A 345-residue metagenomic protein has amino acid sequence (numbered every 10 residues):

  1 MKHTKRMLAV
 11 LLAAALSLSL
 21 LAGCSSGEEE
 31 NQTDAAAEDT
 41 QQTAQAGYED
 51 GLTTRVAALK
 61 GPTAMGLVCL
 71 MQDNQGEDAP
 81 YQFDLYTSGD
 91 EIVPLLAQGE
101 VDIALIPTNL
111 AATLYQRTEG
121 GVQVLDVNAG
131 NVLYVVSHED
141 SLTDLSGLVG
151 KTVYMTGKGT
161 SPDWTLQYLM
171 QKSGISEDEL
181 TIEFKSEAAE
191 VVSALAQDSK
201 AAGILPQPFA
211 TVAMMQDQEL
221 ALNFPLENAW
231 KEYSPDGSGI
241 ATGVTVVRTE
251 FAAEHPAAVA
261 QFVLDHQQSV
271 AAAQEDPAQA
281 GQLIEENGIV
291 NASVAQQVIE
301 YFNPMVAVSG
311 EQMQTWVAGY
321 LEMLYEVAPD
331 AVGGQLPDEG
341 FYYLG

Functional and structural regions predicted by a protein language model:
M1-L11: Bacterial N-terminal signal peptides that target proteins for export
S19-G23: C-terminal motif of bacterial Sec signal peptides marking the signal peptidase cleavage site
S25-E28: Bacterial signal peptide processing site
D34-E177, T181-F184, Q207, A221-F224: Short, glycine-/small- and polar/acidic-enriched structural segments that line small-molecule recognition paths
N74-D78, G150, E227-S238, M305-Q314: Short, solvent-exposed loop/beta-turn-alpha elements that line the ligand-binding surface or hinge of extracytoplasmic
N109-L110, A189-L283: Pocket-lining segment of extracytoplasmic ligand-binding domains
A252-V327: Secondary-structure end/capping motifs
A318-G345: Conserved C-terminal helix/tail region of periplasmic/extracytoplasmic solute-binding proteins
